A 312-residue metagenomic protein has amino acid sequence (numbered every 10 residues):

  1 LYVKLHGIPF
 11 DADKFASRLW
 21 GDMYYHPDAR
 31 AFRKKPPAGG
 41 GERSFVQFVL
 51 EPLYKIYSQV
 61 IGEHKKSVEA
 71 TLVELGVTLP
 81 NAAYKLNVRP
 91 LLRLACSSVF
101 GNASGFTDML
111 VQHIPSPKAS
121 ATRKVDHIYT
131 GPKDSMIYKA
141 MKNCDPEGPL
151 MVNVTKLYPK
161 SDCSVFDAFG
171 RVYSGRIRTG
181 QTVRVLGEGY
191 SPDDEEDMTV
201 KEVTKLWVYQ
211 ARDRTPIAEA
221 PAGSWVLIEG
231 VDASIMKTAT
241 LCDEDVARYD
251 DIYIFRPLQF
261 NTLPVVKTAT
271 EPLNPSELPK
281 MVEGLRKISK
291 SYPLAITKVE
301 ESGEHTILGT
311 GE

Functional and structural regions predicted by a protein language model:
L1-E312: Structural and coupling elements of P-loop NTPases
